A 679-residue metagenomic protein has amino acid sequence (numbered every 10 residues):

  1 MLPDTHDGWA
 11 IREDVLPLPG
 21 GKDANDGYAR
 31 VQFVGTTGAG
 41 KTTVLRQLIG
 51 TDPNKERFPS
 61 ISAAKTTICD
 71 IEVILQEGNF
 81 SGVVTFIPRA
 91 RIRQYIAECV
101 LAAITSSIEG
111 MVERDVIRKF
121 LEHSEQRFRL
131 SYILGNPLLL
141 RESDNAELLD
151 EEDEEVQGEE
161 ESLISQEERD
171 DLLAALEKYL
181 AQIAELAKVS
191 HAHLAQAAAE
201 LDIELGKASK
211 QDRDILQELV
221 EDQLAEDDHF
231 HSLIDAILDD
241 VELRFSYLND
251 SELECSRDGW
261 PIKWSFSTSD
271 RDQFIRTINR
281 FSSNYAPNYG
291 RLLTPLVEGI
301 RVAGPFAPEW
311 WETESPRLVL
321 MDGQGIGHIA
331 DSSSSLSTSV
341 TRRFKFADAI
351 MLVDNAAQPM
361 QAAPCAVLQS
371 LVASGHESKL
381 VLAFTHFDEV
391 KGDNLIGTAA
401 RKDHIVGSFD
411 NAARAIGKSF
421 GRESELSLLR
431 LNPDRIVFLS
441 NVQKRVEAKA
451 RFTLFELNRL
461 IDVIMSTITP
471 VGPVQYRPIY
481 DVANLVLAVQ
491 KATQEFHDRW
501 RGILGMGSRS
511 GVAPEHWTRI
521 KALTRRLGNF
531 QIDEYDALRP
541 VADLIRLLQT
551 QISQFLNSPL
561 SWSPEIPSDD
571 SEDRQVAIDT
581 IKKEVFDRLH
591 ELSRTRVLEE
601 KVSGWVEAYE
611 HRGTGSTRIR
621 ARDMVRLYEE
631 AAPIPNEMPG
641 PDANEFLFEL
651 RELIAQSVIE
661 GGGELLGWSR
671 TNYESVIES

Functional and structural regions predicted by a protein language model:
M1-E72, E77-M360, Q369, S374-K379 (+1 more regions): Non-catalytic alpha-helical scaffolds
A363-P364: Conserved N-terminal catalytic core of the sugar/cofactor nucleotidyltransferase
T385: Acidic/histidine-rich, metal-coordinating catalytic segments
